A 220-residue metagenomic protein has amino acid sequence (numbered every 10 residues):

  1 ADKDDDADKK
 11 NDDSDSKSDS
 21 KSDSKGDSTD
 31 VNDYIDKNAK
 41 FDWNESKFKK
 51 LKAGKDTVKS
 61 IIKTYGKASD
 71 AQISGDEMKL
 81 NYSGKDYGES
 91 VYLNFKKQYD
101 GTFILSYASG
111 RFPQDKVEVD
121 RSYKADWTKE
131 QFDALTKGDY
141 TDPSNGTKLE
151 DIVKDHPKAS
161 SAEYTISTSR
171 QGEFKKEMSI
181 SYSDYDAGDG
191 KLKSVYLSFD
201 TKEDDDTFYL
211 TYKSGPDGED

Functional and structural regions predicted by a protein language model:
A1-K55, K59-S60, V119, Y123-W127 (+1 more regions): N-terminal, intrinsically disordered, polar/charged segments of Gram-positive cell-envelope systems that serve as
F48, Q131-S144: Core regions of peptidyl-prolyl cis-trans isomerase
K59-K116, Y140, N145-D220: A cross-family detector of function-defining hotspots
